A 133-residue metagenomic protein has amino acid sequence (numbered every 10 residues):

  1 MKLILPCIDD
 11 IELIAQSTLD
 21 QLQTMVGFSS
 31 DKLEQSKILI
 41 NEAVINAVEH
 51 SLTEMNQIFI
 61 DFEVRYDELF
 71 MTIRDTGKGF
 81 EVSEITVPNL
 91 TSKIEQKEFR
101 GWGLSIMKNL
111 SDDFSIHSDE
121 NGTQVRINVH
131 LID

Functional and structural regions predicted by a protein language model:
M1-L3, C7-D9, K108-D133: Flexible, glycine-/charge-rich segments associated with ATP-binding catalytic modules
M1-S30: Helix-loop-beta hinge of the Bergerat
L19-N41, Q96-K97: Conserved short strand/loop->alpha-helix "switch" segment adjacent to the catalytic nucleotide/phosphoryl-transfer site
N41-N46, N109: Conserved polar catalytic motif of the HATPase_c/GHKL fold
V48-N56: A short, flexible helix-to-loop-to-beta junction within the catalytic ATP-binding CA
Q57-D67: Short beta-strand/loop element within the Bergerat-fold HATPase_c
I73-F99: Glycine-rich/acidic phosphate-handling loop/turn and adjacent ATP-lid/helix of nucleotide-binding kinase/ATPase domains
Q96-S111: Glycine-rich phosphate-binding loop
